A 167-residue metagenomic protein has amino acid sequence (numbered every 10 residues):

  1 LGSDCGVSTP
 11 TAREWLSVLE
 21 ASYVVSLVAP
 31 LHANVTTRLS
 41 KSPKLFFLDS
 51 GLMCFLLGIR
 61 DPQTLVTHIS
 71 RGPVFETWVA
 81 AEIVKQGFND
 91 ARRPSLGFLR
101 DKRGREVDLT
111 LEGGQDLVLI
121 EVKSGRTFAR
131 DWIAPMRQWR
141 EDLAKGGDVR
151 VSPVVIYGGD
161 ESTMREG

Functional and structural regions predicted by a protein language model:
L1-L117: Accessory nucleic acid-recognition modules appended to NTPase machines
L57-I59, E121, D131-W132, R165-E166: Short conserved micro-motifs at the rims of enzyme active sites and ligand-binding pockets
I83, G114-Q115, G146-V151, G158: Intrinsically disordered, low-complexity Ser/Thr/Pro/Gly-rich regulatory segments
L96, S152-P153: Hydrophobic/aromatic residues located in beta-strands of well-ordered beta-sheets within soluble catalytic
R100, K123, V155-G158: Short beta-strand/turn micro-motifs composed of small residues that flank or help shape donor/cofactor-binding pockets
E112, D116-F128: Active-site ExK catalytic segment of metal-dependent nucleases
G125-K145: Mg2+/Mn2+-dependent nuclease catalytic core
G158-G167: Domain-level recognition of nuclease-like catalytic cores that cleave nucleotide substrates
